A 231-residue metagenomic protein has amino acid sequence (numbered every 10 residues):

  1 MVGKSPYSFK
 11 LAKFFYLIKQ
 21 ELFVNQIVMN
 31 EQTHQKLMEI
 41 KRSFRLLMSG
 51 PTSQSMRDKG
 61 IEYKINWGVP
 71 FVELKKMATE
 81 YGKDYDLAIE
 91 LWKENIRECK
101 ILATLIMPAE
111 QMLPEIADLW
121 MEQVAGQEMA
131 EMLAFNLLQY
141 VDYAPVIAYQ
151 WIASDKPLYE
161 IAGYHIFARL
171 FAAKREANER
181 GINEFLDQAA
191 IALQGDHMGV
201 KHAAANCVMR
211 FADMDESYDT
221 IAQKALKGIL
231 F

Functional and structural regions predicted by a protein language model:
M1-V2, I18, V24: Short hydrophobic transmembrane-like helices used for membrane targeting/insertion
V2, P6-F9: Cationic, amphipathic, low-complexity segments that mediate targeting or membrane/lipid association
S8, F15-L17: Short hydrophobic targeting helices and cationic amphipathic motifs that mediate membrane/organellar targeting
N25-F231: Alpha-helical scaffold domains
